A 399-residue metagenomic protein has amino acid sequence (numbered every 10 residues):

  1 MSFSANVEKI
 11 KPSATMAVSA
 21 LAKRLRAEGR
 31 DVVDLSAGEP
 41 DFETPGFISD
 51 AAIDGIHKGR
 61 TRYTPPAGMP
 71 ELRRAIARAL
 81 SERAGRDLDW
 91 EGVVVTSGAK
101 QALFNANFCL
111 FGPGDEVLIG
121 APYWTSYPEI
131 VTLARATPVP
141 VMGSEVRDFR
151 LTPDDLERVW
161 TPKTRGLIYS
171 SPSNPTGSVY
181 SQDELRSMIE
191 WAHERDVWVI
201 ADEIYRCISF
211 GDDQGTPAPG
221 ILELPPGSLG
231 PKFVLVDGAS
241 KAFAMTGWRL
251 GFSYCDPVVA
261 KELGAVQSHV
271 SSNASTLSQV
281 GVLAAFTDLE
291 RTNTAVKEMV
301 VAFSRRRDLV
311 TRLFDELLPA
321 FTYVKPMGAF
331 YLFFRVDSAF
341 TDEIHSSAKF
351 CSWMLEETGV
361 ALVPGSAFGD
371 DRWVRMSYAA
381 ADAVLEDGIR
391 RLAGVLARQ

Functional and structural regions predicted by a protein language model:
F3, K11-V32, E39-G55, E71 (+1 more regions): PLP-dependent class I/II
V7: Substrate/cofactor-recognition hotspot
R60-Y63: A short acidic, glycine-rich active-site loop that binds or catalyzes chemistry on phosphate/adenosine moieties
A67-G68: Short beta-strand to alpha-helix junction loop
